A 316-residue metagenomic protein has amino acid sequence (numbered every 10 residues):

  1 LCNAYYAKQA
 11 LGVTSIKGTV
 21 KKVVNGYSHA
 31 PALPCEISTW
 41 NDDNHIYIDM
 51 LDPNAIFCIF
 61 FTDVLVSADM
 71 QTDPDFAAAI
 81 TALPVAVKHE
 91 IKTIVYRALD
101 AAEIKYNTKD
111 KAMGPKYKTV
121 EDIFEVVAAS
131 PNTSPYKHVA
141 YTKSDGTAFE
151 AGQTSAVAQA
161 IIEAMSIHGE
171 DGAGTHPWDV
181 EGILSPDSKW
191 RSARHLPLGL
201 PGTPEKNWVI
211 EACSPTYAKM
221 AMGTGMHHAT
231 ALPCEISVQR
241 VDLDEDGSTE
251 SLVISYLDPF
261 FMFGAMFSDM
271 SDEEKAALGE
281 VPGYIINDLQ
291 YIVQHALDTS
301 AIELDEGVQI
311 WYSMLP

Functional and structural regions predicted by a protein language model:
L1, A82-A86, R97, E103-S188 (+2 more regions): Terminal, regulation- and interaction-focused segments at domain boundaries
L1-C35, M50, I56-V66, Q153-L232 (+4 more regions): Ser/Thr-rich, low-complexity intrinsically disordered terminal regions
L11, I48, V87, I91 (+4 more regions): Intrinsically disordered, low-complexity linker/propeptide segments enriched in Ser/Thr/Gly/Pro and acidic residues
S38-P84, K88, S237-I286, Q290: A short, solvent-exposed beta-edge/loop patch
V87, I91, L278-G307, W311: TerminUS-proximal long segments
